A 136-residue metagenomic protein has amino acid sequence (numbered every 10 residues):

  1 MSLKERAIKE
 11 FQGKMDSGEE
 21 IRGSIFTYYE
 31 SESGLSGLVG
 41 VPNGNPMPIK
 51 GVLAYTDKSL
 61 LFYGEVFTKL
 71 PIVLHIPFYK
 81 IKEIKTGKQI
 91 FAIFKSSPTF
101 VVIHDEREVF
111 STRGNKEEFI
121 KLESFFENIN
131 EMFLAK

Functional and structural regions predicted by a protein language model:
M1-L53: Anionic N-terminal interaction surfaces
M1-M15, R22, T68-P71, I81 (+3 more regions): Soluble, non-transmembrane catalytic domains of enzymes that act on hydrophobic metabolites at membranes
S2, S33-S36, E65, Q89 (+1 more regions): Coil-to-alpha-helix initiation sites in intrinsically disordered, low-complexity, charged segments
S2-S17, K116-K136: Terminal and domain-flanking low-complexity segments
F26, P77-Y79, G87, I103 (+1 more regions): A structural detector for beta-sheet-dominated domains
S31-S36, L61-F62, L70, R107-T112: Short, surface-exposed beta-strand/loop "edge" segments at domain boundaries and coil↔beta transitions
L38-V52, T56-S97: Phosphoinositide-binding peripheral membrane targeting modules
V101-F125: Canonical phosphoinositide-binding patch of PH/PH-like domains
